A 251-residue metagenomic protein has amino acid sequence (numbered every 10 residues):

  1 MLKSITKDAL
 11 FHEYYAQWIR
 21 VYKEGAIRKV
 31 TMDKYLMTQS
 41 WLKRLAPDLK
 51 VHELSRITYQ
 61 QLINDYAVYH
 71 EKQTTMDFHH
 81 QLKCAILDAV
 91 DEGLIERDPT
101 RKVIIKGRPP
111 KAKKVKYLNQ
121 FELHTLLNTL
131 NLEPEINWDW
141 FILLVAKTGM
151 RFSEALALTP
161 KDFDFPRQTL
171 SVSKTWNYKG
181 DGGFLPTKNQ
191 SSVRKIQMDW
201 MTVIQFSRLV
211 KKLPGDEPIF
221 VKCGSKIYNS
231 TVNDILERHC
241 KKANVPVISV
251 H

Functional and structural regions predicted by a protein language model:
M1-I5, K29, N189: Short, surface-exposed polybasic/aromatic micro-patch for ligand or macromolecular engagement
K7, I19-L94, E133-P134, K226-T231 (+1 more regions): N-terminal core-binding DNA-recognition domain of tyrosine site-specific recombinases/integrases
H52, I95-R97, P109-N128, G180-W200 (+1 more regions): DNA breakage-rejoining catalytic core of tyrosine-based enzymes
M76-F78, D91, I95-L156, P166: Basic, Lys/Arg- and aromatic-enriched nucleic-acid-binding interface segment
V90-P99, F165-S171, R208-D216: Proline-centered turn/helix-capping motifs that create local helix->coil transitions or kinks
N128-W138, T148, I196, K211-P218 (+2 more regions): Short, basic (Lys/Arg/His-rich) helix/loop patches that form interaction surfaces in the mid-to-C-terminal regions
A157-L209: Conserved tyrosine-mediated DNA breakage-rejoining catalytic core shared by Y-recombinases
